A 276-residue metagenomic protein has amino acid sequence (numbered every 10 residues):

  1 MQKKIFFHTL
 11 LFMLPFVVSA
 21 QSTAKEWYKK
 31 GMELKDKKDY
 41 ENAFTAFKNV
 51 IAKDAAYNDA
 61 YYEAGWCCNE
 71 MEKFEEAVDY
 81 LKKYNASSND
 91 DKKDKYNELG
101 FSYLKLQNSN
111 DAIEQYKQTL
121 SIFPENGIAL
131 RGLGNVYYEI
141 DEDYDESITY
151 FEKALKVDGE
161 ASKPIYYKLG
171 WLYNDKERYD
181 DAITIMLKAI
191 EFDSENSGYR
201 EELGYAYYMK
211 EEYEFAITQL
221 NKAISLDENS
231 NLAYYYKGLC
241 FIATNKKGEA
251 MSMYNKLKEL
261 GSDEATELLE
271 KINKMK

Functional and structural regions predicted by a protein language model:
V17-Y62, E70-E72: N-terminal leader/linker segments that initiate helical-solenoid repeat arrays
T23, Y57, D91-K92, N126 (+4 more regions): Residue-level recognition of tetratricopeptide repeat
T23-K25, L239-K276: Terminal, low-structured helical/coil segments at or just beyond the last alpha-helical repeat
K29, E63-W66, N97-E98, K105 (+5 more regions): Canonical tetratricopeptide repeat
K37-A46, M71-K83, D94, L106-Q118 (+4 more regions): Structural signature of tandem alpha-helical TPR/SEL1-like repeats, specifically the intra-repeat loop/turn
K53, A86-S88, I122, V157-D158 (+3 more regions): Structural marker of alpha-solenoid helical repeat scaffolds
A60, K95, A129, P164-I165 (+3 more regions): TPR alpha-solenoid repeat register
